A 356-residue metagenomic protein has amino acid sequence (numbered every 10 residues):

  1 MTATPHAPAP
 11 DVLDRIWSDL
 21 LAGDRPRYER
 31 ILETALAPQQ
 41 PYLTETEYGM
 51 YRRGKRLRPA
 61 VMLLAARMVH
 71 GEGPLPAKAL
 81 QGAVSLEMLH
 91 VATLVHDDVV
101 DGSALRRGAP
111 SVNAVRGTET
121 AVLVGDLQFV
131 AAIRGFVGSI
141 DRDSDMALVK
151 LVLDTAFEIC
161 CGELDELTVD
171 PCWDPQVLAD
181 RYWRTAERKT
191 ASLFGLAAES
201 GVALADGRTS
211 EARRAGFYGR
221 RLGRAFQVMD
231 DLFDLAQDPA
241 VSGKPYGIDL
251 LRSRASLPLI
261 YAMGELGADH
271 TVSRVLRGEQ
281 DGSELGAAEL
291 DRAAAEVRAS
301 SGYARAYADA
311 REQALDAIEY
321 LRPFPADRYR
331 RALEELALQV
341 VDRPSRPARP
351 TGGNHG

Functional and structural regions predicted by a protein language model:
M1-V91, V95, V99-A114, E163-V177 (+4 more regions): Conserved N-terminal diphosphate/IPP-binding helix and adjacent helical/loop segment of trans-prenyltransferase domains
D14-W17, L21, R25, A79-G82 (+6 more regions): Hydrophobic packing residues in well-ordered alpha-helices of helical domains and bundles
M68-L75, G135-L151, E166, D170-T185 (+3 more regions): Inter-helical turn/loop segments and adjacent helix faces that build the functional surface of alpha-helical bundle
A79-S103, K150-E158, A191-G195, E199-V202 (+4 more regions): Active-site alpha-helical segments that house and flank conserved acidic catalytic motifs for diphosphate chemistry
R106-L127, P175-T190, R213-F217, P239-E265 (+1 more regions): Divalent-cation-assisted or electrostatically stabilized phosphate/pyrophosphate-binding catalytic cores
V115-R116, V122, D126-I140, S144: A glycine/threonine-rich phosphate-anchoring loop and its flanking beta-alpha core in nucleotide/phosphate-binding
E119, L123, T155, I159-E163: Mid-bilayer segments of alpha-helical transmembrane spans in multi-pass integral membrane proteins that mediate
Q128-S139, F194-G201, G219, A314 (+1 more regions): Histidine- and acidic-residue-rich, metal-dependent catalytic cores
